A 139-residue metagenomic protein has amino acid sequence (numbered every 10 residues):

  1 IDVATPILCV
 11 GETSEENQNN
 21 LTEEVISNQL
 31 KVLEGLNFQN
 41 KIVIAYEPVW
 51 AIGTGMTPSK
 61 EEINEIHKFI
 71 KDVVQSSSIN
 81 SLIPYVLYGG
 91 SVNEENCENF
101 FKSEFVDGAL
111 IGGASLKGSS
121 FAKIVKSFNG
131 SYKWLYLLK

Functional and structural regions predicted by a protein language model:
I1-K139: Active-site loop-to-helix "anion-binding N-cap" substructures in soluble metabolic enzymes
